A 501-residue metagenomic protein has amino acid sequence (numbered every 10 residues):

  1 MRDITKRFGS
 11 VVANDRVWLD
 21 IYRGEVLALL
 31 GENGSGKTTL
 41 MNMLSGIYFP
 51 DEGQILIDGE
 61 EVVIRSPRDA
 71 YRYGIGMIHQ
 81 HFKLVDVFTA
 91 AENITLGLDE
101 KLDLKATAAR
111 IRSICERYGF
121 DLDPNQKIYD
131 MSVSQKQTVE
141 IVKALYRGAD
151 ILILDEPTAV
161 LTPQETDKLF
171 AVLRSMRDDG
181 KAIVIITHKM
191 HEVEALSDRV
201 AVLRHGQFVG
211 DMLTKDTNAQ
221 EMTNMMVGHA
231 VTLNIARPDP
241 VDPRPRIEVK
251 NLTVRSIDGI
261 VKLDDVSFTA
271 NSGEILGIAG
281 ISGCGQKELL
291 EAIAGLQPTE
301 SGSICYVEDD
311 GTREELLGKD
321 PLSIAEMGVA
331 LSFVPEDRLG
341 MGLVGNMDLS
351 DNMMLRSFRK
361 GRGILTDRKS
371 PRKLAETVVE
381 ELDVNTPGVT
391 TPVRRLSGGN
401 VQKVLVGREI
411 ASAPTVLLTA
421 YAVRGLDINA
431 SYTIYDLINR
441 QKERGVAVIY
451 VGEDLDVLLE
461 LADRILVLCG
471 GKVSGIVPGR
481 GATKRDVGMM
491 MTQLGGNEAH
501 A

Functional and structural regions predicted by a protein language model:
M1-A501: Glycine-rich phosphate-binding loops of nucleotide-dependent enzymes
